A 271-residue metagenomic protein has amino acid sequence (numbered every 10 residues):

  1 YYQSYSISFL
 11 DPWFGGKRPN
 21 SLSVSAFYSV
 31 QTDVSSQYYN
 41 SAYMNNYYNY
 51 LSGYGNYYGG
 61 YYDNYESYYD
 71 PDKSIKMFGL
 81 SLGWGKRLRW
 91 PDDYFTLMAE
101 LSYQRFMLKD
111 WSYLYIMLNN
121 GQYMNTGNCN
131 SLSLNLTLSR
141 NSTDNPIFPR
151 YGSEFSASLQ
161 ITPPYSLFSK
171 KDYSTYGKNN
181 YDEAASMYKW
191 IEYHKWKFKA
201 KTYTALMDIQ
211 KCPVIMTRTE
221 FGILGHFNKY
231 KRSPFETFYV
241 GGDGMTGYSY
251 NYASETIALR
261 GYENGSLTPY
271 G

Functional and structural regions predicted by a protein language model:
Y1, K109-G271: C-terminal outer-membrane beta-barrel translocator/porin domains of Gram-negative envelope proteins and their
Y1-F148, I257-G261, L267-Y270: Gram-negative/organellar outer-membrane beta-barrel architecture
